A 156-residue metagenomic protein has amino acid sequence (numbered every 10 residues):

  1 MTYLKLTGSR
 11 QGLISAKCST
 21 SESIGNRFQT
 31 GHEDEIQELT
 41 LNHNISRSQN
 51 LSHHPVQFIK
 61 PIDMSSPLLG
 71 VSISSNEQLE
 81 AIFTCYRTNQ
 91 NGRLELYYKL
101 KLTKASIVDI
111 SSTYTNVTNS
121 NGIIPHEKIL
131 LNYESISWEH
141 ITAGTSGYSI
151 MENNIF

Functional and structural regions predicted by a protein language model:
M1-F156: Glycine-rich, low-complexity intrinsically disordered segments
